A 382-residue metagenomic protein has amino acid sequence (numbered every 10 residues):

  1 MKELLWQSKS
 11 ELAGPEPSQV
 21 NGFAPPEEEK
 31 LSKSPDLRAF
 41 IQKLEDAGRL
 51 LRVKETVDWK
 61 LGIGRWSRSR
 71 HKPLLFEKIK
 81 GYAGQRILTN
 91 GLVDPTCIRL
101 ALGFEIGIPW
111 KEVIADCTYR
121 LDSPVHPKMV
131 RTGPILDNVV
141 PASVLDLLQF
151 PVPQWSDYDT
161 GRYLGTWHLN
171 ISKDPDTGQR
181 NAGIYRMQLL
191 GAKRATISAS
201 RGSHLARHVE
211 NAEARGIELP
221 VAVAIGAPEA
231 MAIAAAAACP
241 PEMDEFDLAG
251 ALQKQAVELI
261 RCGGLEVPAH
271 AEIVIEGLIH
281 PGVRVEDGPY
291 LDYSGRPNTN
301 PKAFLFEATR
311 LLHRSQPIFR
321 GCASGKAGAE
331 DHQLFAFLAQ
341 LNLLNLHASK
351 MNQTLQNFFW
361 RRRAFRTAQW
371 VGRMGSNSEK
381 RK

Functional and structural regions predicted by a protein language model:
L4-S8, N21-L305, T309-K382: Extended, highly charged
